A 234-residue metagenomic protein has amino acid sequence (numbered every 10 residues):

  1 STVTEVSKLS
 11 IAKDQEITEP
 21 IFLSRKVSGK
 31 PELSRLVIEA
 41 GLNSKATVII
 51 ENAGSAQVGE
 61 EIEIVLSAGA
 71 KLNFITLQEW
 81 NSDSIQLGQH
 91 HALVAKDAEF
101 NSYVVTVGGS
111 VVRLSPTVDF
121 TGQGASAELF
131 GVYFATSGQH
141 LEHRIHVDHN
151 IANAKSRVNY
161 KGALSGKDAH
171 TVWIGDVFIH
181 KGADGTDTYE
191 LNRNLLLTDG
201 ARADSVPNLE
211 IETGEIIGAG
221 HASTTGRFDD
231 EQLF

Functional and structural regions predicted by a protein language model:
T2-L233: Conserved beta-strand/loop scaffold segments within soluble protein domains that form the structured core and edges
